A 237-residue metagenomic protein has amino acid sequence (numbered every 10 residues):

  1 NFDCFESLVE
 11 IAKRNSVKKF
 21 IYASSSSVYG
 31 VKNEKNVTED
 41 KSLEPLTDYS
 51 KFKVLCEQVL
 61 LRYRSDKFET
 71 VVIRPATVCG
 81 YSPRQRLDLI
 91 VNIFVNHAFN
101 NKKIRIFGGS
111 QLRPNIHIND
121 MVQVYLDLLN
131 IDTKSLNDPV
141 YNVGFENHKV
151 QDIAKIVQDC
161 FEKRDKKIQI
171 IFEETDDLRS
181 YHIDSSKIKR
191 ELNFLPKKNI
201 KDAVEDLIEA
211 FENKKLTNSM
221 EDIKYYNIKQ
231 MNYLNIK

Functional and structural regions predicted by a protein language model:
E6-D48: Conserved Rossmann-fold NAD(P)-dependent oxidoreductase catalytic core, especially the SDR/UDP-sugar
A12-N15, A98, L128-D132: Hydrophobic pocket-lining residues that define ligand/cofactor binding sites across diverse proteins
S24-S25, R74-P75, C79: Conserved SDR Rossmann-fold cofactor-binding beta-strand/turn motif
V31, E44-R74, A98-N100: Active-site Tyr-X1-5-Lys
K35, K41, L46-V54, R84-L89 (+2 more regions): Short-chain dehydrogenase/reductase
K102, I106-K237: C-terminal substrate-binding subdomain of Rossmann-fold SDR/epimerase-dehydratase oxidoreductases
